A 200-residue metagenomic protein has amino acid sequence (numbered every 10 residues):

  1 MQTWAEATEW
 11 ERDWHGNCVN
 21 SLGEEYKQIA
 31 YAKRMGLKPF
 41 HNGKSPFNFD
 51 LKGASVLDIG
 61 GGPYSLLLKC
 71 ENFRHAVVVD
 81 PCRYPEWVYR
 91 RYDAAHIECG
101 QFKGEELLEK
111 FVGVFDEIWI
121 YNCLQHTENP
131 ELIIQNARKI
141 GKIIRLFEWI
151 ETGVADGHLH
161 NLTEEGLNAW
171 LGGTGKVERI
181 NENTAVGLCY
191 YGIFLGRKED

Functional and structural regions predicted by a protein language model:
M1-I29: N-terminal, positively charged/glycine-rich alpha-helical extensions of SAM-dependent methyltransferases
Q28-G53: Conserved alpha-helix/loop element of class I SAM-dependent methyltransferases that forms part of the SAM/SAH-binding
L51-G62: Conserved class I S-adenosyl-L-methionine
G61-E106: Class I SAM-dependent methyltransferase SAM/SAH-binding core
E106-G113: Short conserved loop adjoining the S-adenosyl-L-methionine
E117-N129: A short SAM/SAH-binding and catalytic strip from SAM-dependent methyltransferases
G141-E151: Conserved beta-strand signature within the Rossmann-like core of class I S-adenosyl-L-methionine
H158-G175: Short alpha-helix
